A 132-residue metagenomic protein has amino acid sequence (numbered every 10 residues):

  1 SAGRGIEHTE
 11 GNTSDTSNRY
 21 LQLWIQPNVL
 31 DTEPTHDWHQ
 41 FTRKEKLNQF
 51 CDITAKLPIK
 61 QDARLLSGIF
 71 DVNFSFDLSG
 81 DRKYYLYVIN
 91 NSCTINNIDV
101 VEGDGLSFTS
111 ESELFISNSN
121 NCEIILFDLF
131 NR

Functional and structural regions predicted by a protein language model:
S1-R132: Jelly-roll (double-stranded beta-helix
